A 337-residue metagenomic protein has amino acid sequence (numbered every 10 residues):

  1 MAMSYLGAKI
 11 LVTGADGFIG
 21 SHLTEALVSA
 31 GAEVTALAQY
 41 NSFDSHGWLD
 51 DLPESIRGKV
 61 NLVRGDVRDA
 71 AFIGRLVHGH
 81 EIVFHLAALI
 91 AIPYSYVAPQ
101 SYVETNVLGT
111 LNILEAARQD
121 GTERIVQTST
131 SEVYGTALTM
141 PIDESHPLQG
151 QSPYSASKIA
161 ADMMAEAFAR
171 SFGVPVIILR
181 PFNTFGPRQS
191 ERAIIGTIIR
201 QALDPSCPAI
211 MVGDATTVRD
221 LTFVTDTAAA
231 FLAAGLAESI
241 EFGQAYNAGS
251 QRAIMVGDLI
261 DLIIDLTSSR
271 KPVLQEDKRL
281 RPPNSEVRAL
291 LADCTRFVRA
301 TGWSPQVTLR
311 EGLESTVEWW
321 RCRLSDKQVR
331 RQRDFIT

Functional and structural regions predicted by a protein language model:
M1-T184, S315, W319, R333-T337: N-terminal Rossmann-like NAD(P)+-binding domain of SDR-like oxidoreductases, especially those catalyzing
A15, Y40-N41, P187-S190, A215 (+1 more regions): Structured loop/turn residues at secondary-structure junctions
E25-S29, A36-L37, G65, D204-T337: C-terminal substrate-binding subdomain of Rossmann-fold SDR/epimerase-dehydratase oxidoreductases
Q39, H46-D50, L138-M140, Q189-R192 (+3 more regions): Short aromatic-enriched loop/helix-cap "lid" or pocket-rim segments at secondary-structure transitions that line
A71-G74, P93, Q100, L111 (+8 more regions): Residues in well-ordered alpha-helical elements
N112, N183, Q189, T216-R219: Heptad-repeat alpha-helical coiled-coil signaling segments
A160, M164, F168, T197-I198 (+2 more regions): Hydrophobic alpha-helix immediately C-terminal to the catalytic Tyr-X-X-X-Lys motif of short-chain
